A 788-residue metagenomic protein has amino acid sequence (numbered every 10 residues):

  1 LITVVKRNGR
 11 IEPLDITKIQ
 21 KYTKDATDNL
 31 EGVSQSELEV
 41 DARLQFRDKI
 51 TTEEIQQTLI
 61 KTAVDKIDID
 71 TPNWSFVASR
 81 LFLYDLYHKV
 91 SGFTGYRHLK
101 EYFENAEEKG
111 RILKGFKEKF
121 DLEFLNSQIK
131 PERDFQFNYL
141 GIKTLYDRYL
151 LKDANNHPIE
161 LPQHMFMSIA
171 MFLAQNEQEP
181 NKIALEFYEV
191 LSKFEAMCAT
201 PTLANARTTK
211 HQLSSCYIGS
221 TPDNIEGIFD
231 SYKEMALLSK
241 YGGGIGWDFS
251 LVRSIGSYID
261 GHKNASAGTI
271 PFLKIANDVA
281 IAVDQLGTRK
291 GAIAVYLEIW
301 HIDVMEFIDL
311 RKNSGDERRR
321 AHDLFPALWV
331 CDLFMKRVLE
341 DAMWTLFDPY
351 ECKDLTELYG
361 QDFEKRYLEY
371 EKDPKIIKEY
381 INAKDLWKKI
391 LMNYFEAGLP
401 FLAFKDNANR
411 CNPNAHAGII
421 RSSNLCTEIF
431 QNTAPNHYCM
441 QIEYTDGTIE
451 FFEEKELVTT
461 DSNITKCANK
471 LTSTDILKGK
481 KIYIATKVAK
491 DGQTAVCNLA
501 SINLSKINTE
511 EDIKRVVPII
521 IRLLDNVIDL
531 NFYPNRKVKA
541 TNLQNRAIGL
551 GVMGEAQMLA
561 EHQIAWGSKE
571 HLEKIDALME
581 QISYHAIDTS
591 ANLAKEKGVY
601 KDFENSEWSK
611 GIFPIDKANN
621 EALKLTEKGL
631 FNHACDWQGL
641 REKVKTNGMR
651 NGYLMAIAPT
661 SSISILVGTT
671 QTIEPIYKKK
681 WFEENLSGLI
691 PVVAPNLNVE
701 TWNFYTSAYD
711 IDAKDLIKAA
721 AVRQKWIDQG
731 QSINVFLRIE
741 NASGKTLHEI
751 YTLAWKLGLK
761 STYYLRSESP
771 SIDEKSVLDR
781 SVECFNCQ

Functional and structural regions predicted by a protein language model:
R10, V33-M167, K182-Y188: Core nucleic-acid recognition elements
S36-D48, T52, S254-I293, T486 (+6 more regions): A structural-propensity feature for long, helix-poor, extended segments
I50, D65, F137-K152, L191-N205 (+3 more regions): Core structural elements
D85-E132, S214-D491, A495-S501, N508-T509 (+4 more regions): Active-site cavity-forming subdomains of large catalytic enzyme subunits
E118-F124, K130-T144, F430-Q431, L524 (+5 more regions): Catalytic alpha/beta core of large soluble enzyme barrels
Q128-T144, R148, N176-K210, A236 (+1 more regions): Conserved oxyanion/phosphate-binding beta-strand-loop segments in alpha/beta enzyme cores
H157-E226, K365-N393, A397-L402, L578-E642: Gly/Pro-rich turn-and-neighbor structural signature
V517-K539, I564-T660, Q731-S732, I750: Internal maturation/activation junctions in enzymes
